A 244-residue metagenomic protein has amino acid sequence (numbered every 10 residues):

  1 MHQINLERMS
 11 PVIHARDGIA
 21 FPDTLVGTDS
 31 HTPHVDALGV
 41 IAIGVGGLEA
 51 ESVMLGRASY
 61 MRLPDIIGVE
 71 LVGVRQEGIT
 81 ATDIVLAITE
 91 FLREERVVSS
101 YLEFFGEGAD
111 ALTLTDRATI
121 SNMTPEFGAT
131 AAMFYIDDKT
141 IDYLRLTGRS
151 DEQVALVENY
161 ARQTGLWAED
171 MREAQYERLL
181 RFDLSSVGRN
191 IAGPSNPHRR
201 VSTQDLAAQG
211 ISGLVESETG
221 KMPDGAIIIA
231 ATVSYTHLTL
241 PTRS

Functional and structural regions predicted by a protein language model:
M1-H34, I66-Q76, L102-G108, A161 (+3 more regions): Cysteine-centered functional microenvironments
S10-V12, E51-L55, A87, T164-A168: Short alpha-helical segments and helix-capping/turn motifs at coil-helix boundaries
P11-A15, E90, E94, E216-S217: Conserved helix-loop functional segments at active or binding sites
F21-Q153: Mobile "lid/hinge" segments at catalytic clefts and subdomain interfaces of large enzymes
A111-V201, D205-A207: Terminal amphipathic helices with adjacent charged low-complexity linkers/tails
M171-Y176, E216-G225: Flexible, low-complexity linker/loop segments at domain and module junctions
D205-V215: Helix-loop-helix hairpins and the membrane-proximal interhelical loops of multi-pass alpha-helical transport proteins
T236-T242: Conserved small/polar residues in nucleotide/adenosyl-binding loops
